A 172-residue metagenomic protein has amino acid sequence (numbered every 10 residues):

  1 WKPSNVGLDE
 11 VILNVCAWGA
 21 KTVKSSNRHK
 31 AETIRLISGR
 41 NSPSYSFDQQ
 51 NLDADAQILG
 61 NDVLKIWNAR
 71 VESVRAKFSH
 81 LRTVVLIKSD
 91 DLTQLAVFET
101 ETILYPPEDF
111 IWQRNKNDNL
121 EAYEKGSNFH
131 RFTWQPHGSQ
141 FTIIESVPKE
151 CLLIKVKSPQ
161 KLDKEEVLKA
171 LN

Functional and structural regions predicted by a protein language model:
W1-V6, T22-N172: Nucleic-acid endonuclease domains
E10, N14-K24: Conserved catalytic cores of phosphodiester-cleaving nucleases, focusing on short active-site segments
